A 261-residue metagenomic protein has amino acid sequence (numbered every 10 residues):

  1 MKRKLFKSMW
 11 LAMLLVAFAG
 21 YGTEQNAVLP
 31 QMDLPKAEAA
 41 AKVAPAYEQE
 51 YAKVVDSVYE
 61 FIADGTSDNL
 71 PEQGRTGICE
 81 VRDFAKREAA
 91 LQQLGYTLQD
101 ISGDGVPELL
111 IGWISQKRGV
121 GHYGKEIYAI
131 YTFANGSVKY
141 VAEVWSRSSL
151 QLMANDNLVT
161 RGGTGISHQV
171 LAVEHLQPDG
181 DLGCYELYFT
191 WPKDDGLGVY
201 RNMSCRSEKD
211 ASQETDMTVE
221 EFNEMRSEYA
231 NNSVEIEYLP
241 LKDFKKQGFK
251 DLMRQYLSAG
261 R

Functional and structural regions predicted by a protein language model:
R3-N26: Sec-dependent N-terminal signal peptides of Gram-positive bacterial secreted proteins and lipoproteins
G22-G65, R161-R261: Acidic, small-residue rich beta-repeat scaffolds with periodic aromatic anchors
M32-A90, N135-S149: Blade-edge motifs of beta-propeller repeat domains
A85-A89, Q116-Y123, G162-G165: Short consensus segments that form the blades of beta-propeller domains, in both extracellular/periplasmic
Q92-I101, R147-L158: Beta-propeller blade termini
S102-I114, D156-R161: Acidic/hydrophobic-patterned starts of short beta strands in beta-sheet-rich repeat architectures
R118-A129, S167-V173: Structural motif
I127-E143, V173-E186: Surface-exposed loop/turn elements that mediate protein-protein interactions on large endomembrane-trafficking
